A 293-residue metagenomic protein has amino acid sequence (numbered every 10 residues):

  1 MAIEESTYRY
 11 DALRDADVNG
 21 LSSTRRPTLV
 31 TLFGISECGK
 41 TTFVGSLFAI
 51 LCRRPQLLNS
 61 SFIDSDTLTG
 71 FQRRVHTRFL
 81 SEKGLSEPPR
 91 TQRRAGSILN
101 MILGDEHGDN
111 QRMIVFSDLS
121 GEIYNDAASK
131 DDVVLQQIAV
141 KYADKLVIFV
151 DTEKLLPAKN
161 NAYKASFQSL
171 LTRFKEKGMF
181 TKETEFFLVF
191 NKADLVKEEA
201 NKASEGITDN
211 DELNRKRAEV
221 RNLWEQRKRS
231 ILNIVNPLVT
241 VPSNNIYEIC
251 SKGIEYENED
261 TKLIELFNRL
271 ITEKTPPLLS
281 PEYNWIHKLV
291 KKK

Functional and structural regions predicted by a protein language model:
M1-Y8, K293: Defense-system signaling and execution modules centered on TIR/cGAS-STING-like, death/scaffold domains and their
E5-A95, G104, G108-M113: Conserved G1/Walker A P-loop phosphate-binding module
D17-G20, L135-Q136, E176: Generic recognition of flexible, low-complexity loop/linker segments
P27-L29, I98, E185, S243: Extracellular structured ligand-interaction cores
L32, T42-L47, L119-S120, L146-V150 (+1 more regions): Long, contiguous hydrophobic alpha-helical segments, chiefly transmembrane helices and signal peptides
T91-L146, K154-F167, R173: Switch II of P-loop NTPase G domains
Q137-I138, Y142-K293: Conserved GTP-binding G-domain of TRAFAC-class P-loop NTPases and closely related GTPase folds
